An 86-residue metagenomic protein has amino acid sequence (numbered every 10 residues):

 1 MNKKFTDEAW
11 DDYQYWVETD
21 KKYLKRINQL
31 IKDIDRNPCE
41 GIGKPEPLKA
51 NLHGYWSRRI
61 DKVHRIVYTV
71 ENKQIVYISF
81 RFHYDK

Functional and structural regions predicted by a protein language model:
N2-K4, D11-L24, K49, W56-R65 (+1 more regions): Enriched for short, Lys/Arg-rich terminal
A9-W10, P38: Non-catalytic effector/regulatory segments
L24-K32: PIN-domain endoribonuclease scaffold, especially VapC-family toxins
K32-R59: A short, surface-exposed loop/turn module that caps and links secondary-structure elements
